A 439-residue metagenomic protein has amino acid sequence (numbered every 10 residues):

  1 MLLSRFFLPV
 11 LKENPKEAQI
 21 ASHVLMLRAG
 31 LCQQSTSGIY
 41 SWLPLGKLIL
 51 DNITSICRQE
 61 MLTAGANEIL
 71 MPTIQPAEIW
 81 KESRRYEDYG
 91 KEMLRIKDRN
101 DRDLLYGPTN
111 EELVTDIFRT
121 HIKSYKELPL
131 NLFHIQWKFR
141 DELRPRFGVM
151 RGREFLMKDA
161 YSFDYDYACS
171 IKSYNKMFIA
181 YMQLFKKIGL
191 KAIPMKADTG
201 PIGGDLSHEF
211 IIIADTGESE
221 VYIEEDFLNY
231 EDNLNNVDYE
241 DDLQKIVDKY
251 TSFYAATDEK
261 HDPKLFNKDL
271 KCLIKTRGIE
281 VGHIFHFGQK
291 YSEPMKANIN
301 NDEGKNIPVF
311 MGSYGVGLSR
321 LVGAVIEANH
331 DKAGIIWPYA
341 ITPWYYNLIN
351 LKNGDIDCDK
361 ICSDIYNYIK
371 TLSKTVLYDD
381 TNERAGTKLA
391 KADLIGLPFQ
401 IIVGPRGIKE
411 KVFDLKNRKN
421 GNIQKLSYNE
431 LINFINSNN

Functional and structural regions predicted by a protein language model:
M1-N439: NTP/phosphate- and nucleic-acid-binding module
